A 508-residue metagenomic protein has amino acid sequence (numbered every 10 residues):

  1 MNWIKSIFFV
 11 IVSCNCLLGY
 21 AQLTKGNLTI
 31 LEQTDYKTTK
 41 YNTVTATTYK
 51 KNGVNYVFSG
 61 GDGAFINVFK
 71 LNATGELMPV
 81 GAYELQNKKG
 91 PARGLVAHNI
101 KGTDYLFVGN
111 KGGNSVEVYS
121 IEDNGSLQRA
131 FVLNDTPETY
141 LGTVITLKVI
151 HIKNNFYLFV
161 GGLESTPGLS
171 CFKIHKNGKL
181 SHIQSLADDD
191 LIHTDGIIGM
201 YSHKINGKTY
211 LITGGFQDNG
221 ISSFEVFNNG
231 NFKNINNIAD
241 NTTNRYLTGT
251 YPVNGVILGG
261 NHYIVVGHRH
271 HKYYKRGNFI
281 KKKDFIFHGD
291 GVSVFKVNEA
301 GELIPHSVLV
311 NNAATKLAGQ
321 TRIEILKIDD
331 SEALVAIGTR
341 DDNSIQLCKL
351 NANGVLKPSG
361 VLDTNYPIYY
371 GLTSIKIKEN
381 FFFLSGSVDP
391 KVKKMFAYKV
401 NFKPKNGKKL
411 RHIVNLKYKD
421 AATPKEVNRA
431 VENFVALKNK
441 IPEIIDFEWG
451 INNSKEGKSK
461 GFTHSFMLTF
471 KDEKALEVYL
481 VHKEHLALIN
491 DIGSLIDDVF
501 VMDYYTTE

Functional and structural regions predicted by a protein language model:
M1-L23: Bacterial Sec-dependent N-terminal signal peptides
Q22-P404: Feature marking well-ordered beta-strand scaffolds used for ligand recognition
L31, S181, P442-D446, D497 (+1 more regions): A short, local hydrophobic-aromatic micro-motif
G168, G220, G338, Y369 (+3 more regions): Short flexible/disordered coil segments
F402-T463, K471-V478, Y504-E508: Short S/T/G/P-rich N-terminal loop/turn motif that feeds into the first structured element of a domain
K438, E484-I489, I496: A common structural junction motif
L480, I492: Short, flexible helix/strand-to-coil boundary loops that buttress conserved ligand/catalytic motifs in alpha/beta
